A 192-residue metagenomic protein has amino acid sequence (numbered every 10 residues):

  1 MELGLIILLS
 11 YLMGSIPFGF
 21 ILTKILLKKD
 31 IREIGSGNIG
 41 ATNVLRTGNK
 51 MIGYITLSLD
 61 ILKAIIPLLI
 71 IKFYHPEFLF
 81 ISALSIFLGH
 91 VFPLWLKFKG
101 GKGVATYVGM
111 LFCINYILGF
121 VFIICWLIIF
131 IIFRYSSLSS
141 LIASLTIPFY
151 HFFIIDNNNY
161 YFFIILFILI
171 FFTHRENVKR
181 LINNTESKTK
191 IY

Functional and structural regions predicted by a protein language model:
E2-L26: N-terminal signal-anchor transmembrane alpha helix
G4-L9, G53-Y54, L79-L84, F120-I124 (+2 more regions): Hydrophobic alpha-helical transmembrane segments
I6-I7, I52-Y54, L62-L94, W126-L127: Nucleotide and nucleotide-moiety/phosphate-recognizing core
G19-L22, G89-K99, W126-F133, R175-R180: C-terminal ends of transmembrane helices
F20-G53, R175, K179-Y192: Cytosolic, membrane-interface loops and tails of multi-pass inner-membrane proteins
D30-N38, L96-T106, Y135-I142: Short, non-helical or kinked segments that cap or interrupt transmembrane helices
L45-G48, P67, I71-H75, V104-F133 (+1 more regions): Interfacial segments of multi-pass membrane proteins
